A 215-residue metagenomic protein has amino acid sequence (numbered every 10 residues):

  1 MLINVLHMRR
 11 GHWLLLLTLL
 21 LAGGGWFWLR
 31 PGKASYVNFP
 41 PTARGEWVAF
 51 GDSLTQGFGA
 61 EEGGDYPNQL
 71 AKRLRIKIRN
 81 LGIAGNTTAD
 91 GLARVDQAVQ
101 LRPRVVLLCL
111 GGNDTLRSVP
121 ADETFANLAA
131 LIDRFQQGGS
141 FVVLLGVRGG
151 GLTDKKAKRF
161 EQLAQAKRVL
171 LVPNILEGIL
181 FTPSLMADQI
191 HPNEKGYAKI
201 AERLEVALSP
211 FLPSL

Functional and structural regions predicted by a protein language model:
L2-A22, K72-R73, L92-L215: Alpha-helical cap/lid subdomain in secreted, periplasmic, or secretory-pathway luminal O-acyl-processing enzymes
W26-T87, L92-R102: Serine-esterase "nucleophile elbow" of acetyl-processing enzymes
